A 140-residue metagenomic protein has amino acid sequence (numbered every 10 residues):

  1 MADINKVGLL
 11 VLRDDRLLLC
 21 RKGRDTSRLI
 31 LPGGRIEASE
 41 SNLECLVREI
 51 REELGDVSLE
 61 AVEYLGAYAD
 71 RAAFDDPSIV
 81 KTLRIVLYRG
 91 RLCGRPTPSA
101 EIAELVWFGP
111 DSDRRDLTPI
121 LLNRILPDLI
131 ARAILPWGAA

Functional and structural regions predicted by a protein language model:
M1-L17: Conserved N-terminal beta-strand and adjoining loop/helix that marks the start of the Nudix/MutT-like hydrolase domain
V11-L12, L19, G90, W107: Conserved hydrophobic "DFG−1" position in protein kinase catalytic cores
R16-D56: Conserved Nudix-box catalytic region and its N-terminal flanking loop in Nudix hydrolases and closely related
V57-A67: A short coil-to-beta-strand element that immediately follows conserved catalytic motifs
A69-P96, D128: Active-site-adjacent beta-strand/loop module that shapes the phosphate/pyrophosphate-binding cleft
L87-R89, T97-I130: NUDIX/MutT-family hydrolases
R132-P136: Short glycine-centered helix-capping/turn motifs at secondary-structure transition points
